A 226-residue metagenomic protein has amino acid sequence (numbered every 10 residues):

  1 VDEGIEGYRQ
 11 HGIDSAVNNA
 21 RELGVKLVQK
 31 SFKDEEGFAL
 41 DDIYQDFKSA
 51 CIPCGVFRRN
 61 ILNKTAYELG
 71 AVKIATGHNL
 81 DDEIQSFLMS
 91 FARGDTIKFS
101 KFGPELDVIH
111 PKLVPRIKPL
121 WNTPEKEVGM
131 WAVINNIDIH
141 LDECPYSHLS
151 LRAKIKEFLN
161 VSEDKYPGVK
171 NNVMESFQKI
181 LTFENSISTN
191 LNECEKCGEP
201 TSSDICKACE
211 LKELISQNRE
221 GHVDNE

Functional and structural regions predicted by a protein language model:
V1-K101, N122-N135, C206: ATP-dependent adenylation/nucleotidyltransferase module used to activate substrates
G7, E220-E226: Long, charge-rich boundary regions
L27, T201, E213: Cys/His-rich microdomains that often coordinate metals
C51-K64, S100-H110, E163-K179: Short, basic, helix/turn surface patches
D81-D164, V169, D224-E226: Catalytic subdomain that performs nucleotidyl-dependent activation
K179-N190, K196-T201: Short, flexible, mixed-charge glycine/proline-rich loop motifs that serve as phosphate/nucleic-acid-contacting
E193-C197, C206-C209: Short cysteine-rich clusters marking metal-coordination/redox-active sites
A208-G221: Short Cys/His-rich micro-motifs in 6-15 aa windows
